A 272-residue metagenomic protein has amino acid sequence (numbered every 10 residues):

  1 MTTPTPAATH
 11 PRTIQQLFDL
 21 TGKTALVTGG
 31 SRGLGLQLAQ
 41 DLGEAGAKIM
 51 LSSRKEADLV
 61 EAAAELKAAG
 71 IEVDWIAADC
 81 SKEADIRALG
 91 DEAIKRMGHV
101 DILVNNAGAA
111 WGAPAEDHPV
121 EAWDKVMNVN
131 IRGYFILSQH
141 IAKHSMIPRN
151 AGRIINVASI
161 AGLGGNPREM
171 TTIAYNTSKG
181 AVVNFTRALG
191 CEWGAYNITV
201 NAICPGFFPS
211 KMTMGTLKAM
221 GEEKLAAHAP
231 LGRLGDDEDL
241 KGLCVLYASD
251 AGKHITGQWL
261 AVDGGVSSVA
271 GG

Functional and structural regions predicted by a protein language model:
T3-Q16, G164, V245, T256-G272: Short C-terminal tail/terminal secondary-structure segment of NAD(P)H-dependent dehydrogenase/reductase domains
S31-R32: Conserved glycine-rich cofactor-binding loop
P114-A115, P119-M127, L225: Substrate-binding pocket helix/loop in short-chain dehydrogenase/reductase
S138, S178, T186: Active-site helix of classical SDR
K143-H144, C191-E192, K253: Alpha-helical segment proximal to the catalytic Tyr-Lys
S159: Residue(s) in the substrate-gating loop at a strand-loop-helix junction that position the organic substrate next
G194, T199, I255-G257: Short, small/polar-rich loop/turn modules that mediate ligand/substrate recognition or access, typified
